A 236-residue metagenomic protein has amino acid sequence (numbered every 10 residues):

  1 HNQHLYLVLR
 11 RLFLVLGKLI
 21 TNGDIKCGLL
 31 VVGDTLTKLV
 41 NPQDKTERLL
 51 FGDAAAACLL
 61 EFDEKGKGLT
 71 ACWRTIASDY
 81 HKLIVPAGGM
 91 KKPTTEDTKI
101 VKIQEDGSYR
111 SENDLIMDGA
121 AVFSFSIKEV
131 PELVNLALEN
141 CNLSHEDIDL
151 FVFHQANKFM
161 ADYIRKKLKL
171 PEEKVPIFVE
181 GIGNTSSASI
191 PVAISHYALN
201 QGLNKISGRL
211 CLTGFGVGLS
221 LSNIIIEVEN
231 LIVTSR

Functional and structural regions predicted by a protein language model:
H1-D24, I127, P131, L138 (+1 more regions): Claisen-condensing/thiolase-fold acyl-transfer catalytic domains that form or cleave C-C bonds in fatty acid
L9-R10, L36-V40, S78-Y80: Short, well-ordered, mixed-charge alpha-helical segments that flank or form enzyme active sites
G17, T21-A56: Flexible, glycine-rich active-site loops centered on histidine and acidic residues that chelate a metal or position
G28-D34, L60-E61, L212-G216: Short beta-strand segments
V31-L36, K99-G107, M160-E172: Acidic-glycine-rich active-site phosphate/pyrophosphate-binding loop
D44-S124, K128, E132, F215 (+1 more regions): Condensing-enzyme catalytic core mediating Claisen C-C bond formation in acyl metabolism
N142-D147: Short, surface-exposed connector motifs at secondary-structure boundaries
